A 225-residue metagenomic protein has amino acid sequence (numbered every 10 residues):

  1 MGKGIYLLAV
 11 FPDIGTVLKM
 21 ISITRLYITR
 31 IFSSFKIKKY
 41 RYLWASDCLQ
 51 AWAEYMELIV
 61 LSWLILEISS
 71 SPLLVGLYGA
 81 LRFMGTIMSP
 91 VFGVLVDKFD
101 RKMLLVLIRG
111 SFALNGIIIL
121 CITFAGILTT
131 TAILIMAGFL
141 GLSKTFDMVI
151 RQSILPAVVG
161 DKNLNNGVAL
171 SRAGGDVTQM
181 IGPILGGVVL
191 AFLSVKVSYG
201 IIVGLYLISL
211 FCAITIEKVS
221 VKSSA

Functional and structural regions predicted by a protein language model:
I21, T215-A225: Flexible cytoplasmic inter-helical loops of multi-pass small-molecule transporters
L26-M84: Helix-loop boundary and gating motifs at the non-cytosolic
I37, I68-S69, K98, I127 (+2 more regions): Helix-loop interface residues and adjacent transmembrane-helix termini in multi-pass membrane transporters, primarily
R41-L58, L81-V94, D100-F112, A132-L190 (+2 more regions): Substrate-agnostic recognition of the 12-TM MFS/MFS-like secondary transporter fold
S62-I68, L120, F124, I181-I201: Transmembrane alpha-helix termini and helix-breaking/packing motifs in multi-pass membrane transporters
S70, G93, T123-I127, I216-V219: Short helix-capping/hinge motifs at transmembrane helix termini and TM-loop junctions
G110-I127: C-terminal ends and interior cores of transmembrane alpha-helices in multi-pass membrane transporters/permeases
S198-I214: Symmetry-related core transmembrane helices of the 12-TM Major Facilitator Superfamily/SLC fold
